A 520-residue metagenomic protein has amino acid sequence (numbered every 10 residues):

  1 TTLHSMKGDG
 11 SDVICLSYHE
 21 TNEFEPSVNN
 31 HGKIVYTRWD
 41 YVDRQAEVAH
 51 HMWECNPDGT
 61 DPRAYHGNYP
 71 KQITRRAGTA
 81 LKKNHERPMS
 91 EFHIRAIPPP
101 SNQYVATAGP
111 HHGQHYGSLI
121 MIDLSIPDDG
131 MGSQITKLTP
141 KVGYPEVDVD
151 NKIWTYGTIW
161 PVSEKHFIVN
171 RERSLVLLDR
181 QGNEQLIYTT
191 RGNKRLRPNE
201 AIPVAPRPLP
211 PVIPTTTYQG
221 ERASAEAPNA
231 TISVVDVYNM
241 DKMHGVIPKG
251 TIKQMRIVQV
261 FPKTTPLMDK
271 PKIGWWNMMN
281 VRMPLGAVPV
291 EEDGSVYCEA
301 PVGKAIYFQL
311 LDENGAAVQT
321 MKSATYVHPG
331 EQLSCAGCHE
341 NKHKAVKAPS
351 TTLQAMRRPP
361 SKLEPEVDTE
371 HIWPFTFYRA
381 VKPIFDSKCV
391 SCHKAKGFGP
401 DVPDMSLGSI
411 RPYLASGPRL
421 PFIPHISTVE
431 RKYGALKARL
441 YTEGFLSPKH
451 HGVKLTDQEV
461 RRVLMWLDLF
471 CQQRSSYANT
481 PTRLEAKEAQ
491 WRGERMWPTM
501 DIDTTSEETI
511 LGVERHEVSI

Functional and structural regions predicted by a protein language model:
T1, K33-W39, Q103-T107, M121 (+3 more regions): Residue position within the beta-strands of beta-propeller blades
T1-I97, V105, G397, L436 (+2 more regions): Catalytic cores of eukaryotic secretory-pathway lumenal/extracellular enzymes that build and remodel glycoconjugates
T2-H4, R44-E54, G113-D123, E172-L177: Structural motif
L16-E20, H66-P70, N84-R87, K137-V142 (+2 more regions): Surface loop/turn motifs at the tips and blade-to-blade linkers of beta-strand repeat domains
S27-V28, K83-Q103, D148-E164, P198-S224: Structural signature of eukaryotic scaffold interfaces centered on beta-propeller domains
D40-Y41, A108-H111, S125, R173 (+2 more regions): Residue-level signature of beta-propeller blades and closely related beta-rich strand-turn architectures in secreted
N56-P62, P70-Q72, M121-Q134, D179-L186 (+2 more regions): Short loop/turn segments immediately following beta-strands, especially the blade-tip and inter-blade linker loops
P203-P210, T217, K242-M243, G250-M255 (+4 more regions): Aromatic- and Gly/Pro-enriched helix-to-coil junctions and flexible linker segments
